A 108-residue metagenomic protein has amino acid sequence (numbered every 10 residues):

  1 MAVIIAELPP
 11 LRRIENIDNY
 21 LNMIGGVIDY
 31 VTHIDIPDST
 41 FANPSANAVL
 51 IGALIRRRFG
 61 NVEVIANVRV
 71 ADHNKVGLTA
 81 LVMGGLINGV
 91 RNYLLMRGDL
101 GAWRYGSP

Functional and structural regions predicted by a protein language model:
M1-P9, R13-I14, R56: N-terminal amphipathic alpha-helix/helix-capping segment at the start of soluble metabolic enzymes
I4-P10, T32-I36, V64-V68, Y93-L95: Hydrophobic faces of well-ordered beta-strands that scaffold small-molecule active sites in alpha/beta enzyme cores
R13-V27, K75-M83: Short, acidic/polar
I14-E15, T40-N47, A71-V76: Acidic-and-aromatic substrate-binding clefts and catalytic sites of carbohydrate-active enzymes
I28-I51, D99-P108: Glycine-rich, proline-tolerant flexible connector loops at the mouths of alpha/beta enzymes
Y30-T32, F59-N61, L86-N92: Glycine-enriched alpha-helix->loop->beta-strand junction motifs that scaffold or abut catalytic
A42-A66: Alpha-helix-loop-beta-strand connector modules within alpha/beta enzyme cores
K75-P108: Flexible, glycine-rich active-site loops centered on histidine and acidic residues that chelate a metal or position
